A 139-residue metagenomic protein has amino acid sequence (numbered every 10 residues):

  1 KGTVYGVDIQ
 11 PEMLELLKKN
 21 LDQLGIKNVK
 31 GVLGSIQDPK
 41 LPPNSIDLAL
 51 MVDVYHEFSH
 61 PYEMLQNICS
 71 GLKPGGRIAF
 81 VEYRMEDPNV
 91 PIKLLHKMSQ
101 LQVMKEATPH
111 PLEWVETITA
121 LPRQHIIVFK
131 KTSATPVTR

Functional and structural regions predicted by a protein language model:
Q10-P11: Conserved SAM/SAH-binding beta-strand->alpha-helix loop
L14, R77-M104: Conserved class I S-adenosyl-L-methionine
L17-K18: Conserved SAM-binding loop
L24-Q37: Conserved SAM-binding strand-loop segment of SAM-dependent methyltransferases
Q37-A49: A short acidic, Gly/Pro-enriched loop at the edge of an enzyme's catalytic core that lines a small-molecule cofactor
D47-Y62: A short SAM/SAH-binding and catalytic strip from SAM-dependent methyltransferases
Y62-R77: A short glycine-rich, Lys/Arg-flanked "PGG" loop and its adjoining helix->strand segment in the class I
H110, W114-R139: Core SAM-dependent methyltransferase catalytic element
